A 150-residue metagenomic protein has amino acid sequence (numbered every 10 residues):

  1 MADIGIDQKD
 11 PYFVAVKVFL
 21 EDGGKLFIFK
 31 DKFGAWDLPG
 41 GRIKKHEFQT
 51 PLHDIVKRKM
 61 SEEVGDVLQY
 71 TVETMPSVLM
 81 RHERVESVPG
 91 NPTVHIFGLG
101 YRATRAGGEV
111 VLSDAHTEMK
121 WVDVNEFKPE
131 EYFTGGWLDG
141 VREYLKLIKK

Functional and structural regions predicted by a protein language model:
M1-F19, G23, G90-N91: Acidic, metal-coordinating catalytic segment for phosphate/diphosphate chemistry, firing primarily on the Nudix
F13, F33, L38, P92-G98: Short connector loops at helix/strand junctions that flank enzyme active sites, especially segments positioning acidic
V14-V16, G24, F97-L99, T117: Change "...and in nucleic-acid phosphodiester-cleaving endonucleases..." to "...and in nucleic-acid processing enzymes
L20, G100-T104, W121-D123: Short, well-ordered beta-strand micro-motif
G24-D66: Conserved Nudix-box catalytic region and its N-terminal flanking loop in Nudix hydrolases and closely related
L26, G108-L112: Short helix-loop capping/hinge motifs at secondary-structure junctions, enriched in acidic/polar residues
G34-W36, V111-K150: Nudix hydrolase/Nudix homology domain
G65-E109: Active-site segment of metal-dependent pyrophosphate-handling enzymes, primarily the Nudix hydrolase catalytic core
